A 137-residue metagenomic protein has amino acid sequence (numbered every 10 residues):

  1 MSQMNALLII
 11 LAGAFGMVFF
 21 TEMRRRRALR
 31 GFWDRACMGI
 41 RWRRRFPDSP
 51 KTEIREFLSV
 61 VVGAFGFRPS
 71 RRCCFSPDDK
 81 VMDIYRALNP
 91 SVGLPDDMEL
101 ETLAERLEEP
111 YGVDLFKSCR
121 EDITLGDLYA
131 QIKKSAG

Functional and structural regions predicted by a protein language model:
S2-E109, V113-G137: Phosphopantetheine-dependent thiolation modules in NRPS/PKS and related acyl-activating systems
